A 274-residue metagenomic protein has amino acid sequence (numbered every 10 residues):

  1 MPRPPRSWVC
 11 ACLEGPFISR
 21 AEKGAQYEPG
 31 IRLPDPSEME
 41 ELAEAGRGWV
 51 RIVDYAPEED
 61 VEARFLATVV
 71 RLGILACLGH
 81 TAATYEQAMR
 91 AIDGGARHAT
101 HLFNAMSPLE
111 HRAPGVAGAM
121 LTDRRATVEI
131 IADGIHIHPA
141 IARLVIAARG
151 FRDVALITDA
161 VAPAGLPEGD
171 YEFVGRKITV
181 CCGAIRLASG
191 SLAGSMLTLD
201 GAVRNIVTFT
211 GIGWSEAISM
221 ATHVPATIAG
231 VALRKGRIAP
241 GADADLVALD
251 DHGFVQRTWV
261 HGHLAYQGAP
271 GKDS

Functional and structural regions predicted by a protein language model:
M1-W49: Divalent-metal coordination cores built from histidine and acidic residues
R6, G48, G94, R152 (+3 more regions): Structured loop/turn residues at beta-strand edges in well-structured enzyme cores
E40-E168, A265: Active-site core of metal-dependent hydrolases
L109, P167, F173, G253 (+1 more regions): Short, function-defining helix-loop hinge/capping sites that tune catalysis or transport
G118-E129, G134, I146-T158, P163-L249: His/Asp/Glu-enriched, well-ordered alpha-helical/loop segment that forms or immediately abuts the divalent-metal
T227, R237-S274: C-terminal cap of metal-dependent C-N hydrolases
